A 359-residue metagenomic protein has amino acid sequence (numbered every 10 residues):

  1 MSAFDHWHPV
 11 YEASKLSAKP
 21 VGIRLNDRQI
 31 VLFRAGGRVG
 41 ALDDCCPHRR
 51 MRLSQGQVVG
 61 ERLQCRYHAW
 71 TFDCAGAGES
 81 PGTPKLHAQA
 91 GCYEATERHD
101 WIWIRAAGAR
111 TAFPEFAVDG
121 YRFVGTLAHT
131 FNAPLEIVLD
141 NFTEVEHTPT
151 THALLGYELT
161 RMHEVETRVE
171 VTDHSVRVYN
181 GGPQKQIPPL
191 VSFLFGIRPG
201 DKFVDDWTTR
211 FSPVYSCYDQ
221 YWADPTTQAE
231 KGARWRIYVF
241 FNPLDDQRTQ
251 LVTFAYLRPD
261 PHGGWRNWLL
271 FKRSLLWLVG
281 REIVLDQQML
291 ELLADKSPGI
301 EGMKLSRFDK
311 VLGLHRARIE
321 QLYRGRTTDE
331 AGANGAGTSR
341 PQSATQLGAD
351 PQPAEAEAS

Functional and structural regions predicted by a protein language model:
F4-F123, Q346, P351-S359: Rieske [2Fe-2S] iron-sulfur-binding domain
P114-S359: C-terminal catalytic domain of Rieske-type non-heme iron oxygenases
